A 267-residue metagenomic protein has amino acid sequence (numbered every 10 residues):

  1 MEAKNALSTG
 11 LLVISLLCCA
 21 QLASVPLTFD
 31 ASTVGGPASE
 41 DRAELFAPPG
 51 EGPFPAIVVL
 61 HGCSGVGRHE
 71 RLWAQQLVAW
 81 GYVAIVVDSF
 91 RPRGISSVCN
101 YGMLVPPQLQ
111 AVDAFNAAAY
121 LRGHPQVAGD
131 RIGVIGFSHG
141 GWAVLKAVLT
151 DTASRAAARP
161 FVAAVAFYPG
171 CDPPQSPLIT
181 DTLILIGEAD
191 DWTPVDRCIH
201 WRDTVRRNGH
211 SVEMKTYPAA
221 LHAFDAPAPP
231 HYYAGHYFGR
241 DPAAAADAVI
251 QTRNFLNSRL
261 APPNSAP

Functional and structural regions predicted by a protein language model:
G10-C18: Bacterial N-terminal signal peptides
Q21-E51: N-terminal cap/lid segment of alpha/beta-hydrolase-fold proteins
S32, W80, P106-I179: Primarily recognizes the serine-hydrolase "nucleophile elbow" in alpha/beta-hydrolase and SGNH/GDSL folds
G52-F54, V59-S96, P173, D191-P194: Short substrate-entry loop that stabilizes the transition state in hydrolases
T180, P194-T204: Short alpha-helix in the alpha/beta-hydrolase fold that links the catalytic acid
I184-I186: Short beta-strand/loop motif that positions the catalytic acidic residue of the alpha/beta-hydrolase fold
E188-D191, A219-L221: Acidic beta-to-alpha connecting loop that harbors the catalytic carboxylate
S211-P267: C-terminal catalytic histidine-bearing segment of alpha/beta-hydrolase fold enzymes
